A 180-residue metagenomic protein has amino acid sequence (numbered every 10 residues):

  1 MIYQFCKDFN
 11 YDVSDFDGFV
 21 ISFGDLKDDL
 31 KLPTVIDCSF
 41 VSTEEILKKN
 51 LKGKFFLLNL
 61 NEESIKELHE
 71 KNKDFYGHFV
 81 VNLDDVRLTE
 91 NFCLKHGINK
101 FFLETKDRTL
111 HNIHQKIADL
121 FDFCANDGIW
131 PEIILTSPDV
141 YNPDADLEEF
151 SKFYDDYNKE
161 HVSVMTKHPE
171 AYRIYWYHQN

Functional and structural regions predicted by a protein language model:
M1-N180: Phosphate-group recognition and catalysis centered on beta-loop-alpha active-site segments
